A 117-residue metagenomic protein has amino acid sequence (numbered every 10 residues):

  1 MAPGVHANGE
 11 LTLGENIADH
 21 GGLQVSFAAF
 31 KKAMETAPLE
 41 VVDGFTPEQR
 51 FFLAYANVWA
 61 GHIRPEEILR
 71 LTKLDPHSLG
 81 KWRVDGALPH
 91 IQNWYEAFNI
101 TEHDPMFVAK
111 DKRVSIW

Functional and structural regions predicted by a protein language model:
M1-W117: Zinc-dependent metallohydrolase catalytic domains
